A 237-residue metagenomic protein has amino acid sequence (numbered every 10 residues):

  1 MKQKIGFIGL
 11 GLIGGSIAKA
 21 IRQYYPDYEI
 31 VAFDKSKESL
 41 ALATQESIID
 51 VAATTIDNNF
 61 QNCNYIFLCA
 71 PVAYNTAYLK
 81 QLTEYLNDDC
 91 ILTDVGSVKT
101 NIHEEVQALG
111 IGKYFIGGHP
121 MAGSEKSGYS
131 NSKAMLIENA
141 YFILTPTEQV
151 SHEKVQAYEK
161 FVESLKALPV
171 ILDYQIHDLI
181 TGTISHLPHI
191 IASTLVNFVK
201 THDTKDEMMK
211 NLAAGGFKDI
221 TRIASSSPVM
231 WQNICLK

Functional and structural regions predicted by a protein language model:
M1-Q61, Y65: NAD(P)+-binding Rossmann beta1-loop-alpha1 motif at the extreme N-terminus of oxidoreductases
K4, E29, Y114, Y141 (+1 more regions): Residues at the starts of beta-strands that form the adenosine-phosphate
D57-L86, C90-I91: Rossmann-like NAD(P)-binding element
K80-S130: Rossmann-like NAD(P)(H) cofactor-binding subdomain of soluble oxidoreductases
L136-S225: Internal alpha-helical scaffold of NAD(P)-dependent oxidoreductase catalytic cores
N233-K237: C-terminal active-site/capping subdomain that shapes the small-molecule cofactor and substrate pocket of enzyme
